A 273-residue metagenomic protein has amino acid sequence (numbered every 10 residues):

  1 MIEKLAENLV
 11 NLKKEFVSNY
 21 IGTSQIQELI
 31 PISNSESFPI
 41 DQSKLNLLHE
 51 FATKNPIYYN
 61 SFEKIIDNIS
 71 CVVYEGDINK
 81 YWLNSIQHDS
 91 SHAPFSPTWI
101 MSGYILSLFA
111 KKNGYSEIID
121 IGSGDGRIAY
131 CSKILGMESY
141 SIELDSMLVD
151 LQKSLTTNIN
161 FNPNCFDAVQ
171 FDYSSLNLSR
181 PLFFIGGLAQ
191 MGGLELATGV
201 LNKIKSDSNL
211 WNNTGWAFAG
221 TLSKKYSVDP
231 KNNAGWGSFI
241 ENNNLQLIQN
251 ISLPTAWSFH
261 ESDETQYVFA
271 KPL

Functional and structural regions predicted by a protein language model:
I2-N113: S-adenosyl-L-methionine
G114-G124: Conserved class I S-adenosyl-L-methionine
D125-M137: Conserved SAM-binding loop of SAM-dependent methyltransferases across substrates and taxa, primarily the Class I
I128, M147-L151: Conserved short alpha-helix immediately C-terminal to the canonical SAM/SAH-binding motif I of Rossmann-like
E138-E143: Conserved SAM-binding motif I beta-strand of class I
L151-L178: S-adenosyl-L-methionine
R180-E195: A short SAM/SAH-binding and catalytic strip from SAM-dependent methyltransferases
L194-S262: C-terminal substrate-binding/active-site "lid" region of AdoMet-derived donor-dependent transferases
